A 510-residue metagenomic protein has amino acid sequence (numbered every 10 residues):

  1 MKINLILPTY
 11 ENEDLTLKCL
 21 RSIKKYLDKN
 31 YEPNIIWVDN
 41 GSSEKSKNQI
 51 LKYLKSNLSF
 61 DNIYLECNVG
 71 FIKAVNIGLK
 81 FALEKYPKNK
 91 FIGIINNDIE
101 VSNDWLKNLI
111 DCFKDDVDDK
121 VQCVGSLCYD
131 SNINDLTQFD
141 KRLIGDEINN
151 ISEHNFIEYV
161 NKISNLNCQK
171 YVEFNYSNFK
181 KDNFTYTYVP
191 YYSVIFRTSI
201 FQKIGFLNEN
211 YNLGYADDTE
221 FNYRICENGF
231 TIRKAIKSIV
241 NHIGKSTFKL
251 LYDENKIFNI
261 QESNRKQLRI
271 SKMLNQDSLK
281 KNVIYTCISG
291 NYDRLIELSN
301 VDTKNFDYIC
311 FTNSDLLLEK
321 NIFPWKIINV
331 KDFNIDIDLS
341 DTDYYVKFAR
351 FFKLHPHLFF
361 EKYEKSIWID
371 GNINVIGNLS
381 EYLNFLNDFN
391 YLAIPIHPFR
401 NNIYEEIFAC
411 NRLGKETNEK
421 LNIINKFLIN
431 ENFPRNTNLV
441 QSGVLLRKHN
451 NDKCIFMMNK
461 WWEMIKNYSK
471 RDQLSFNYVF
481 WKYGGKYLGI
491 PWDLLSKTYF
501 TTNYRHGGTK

Functional and structural regions predicted by a protein language model:
M1-K52, Q276-A349, K362, N467-R471 (+2 more regions): N-terminal anchoring/stem segment of glycosyltransferases
K45, I99-C112, I373-N384: Acidic donor-binding/catalytic loop of UDP-sugar-dependent glycosyltransferases, especially processive GT2
L65-K85, Y345-P356: Glycine-rich, basic loop-to-helix element that forms the pyrophosphate-binding segment of sugar-nucleotide handling
K88-E100, K365-N372: Short beta-strand-to-loop acidic/aromatic patch adjacent to the donor-nucleotide binding site
D104-Y159, L386-L392: Conserved donor NDP-sugar-binding/catalytic core segment of glycosyltransferases
Y159-T198, N430-R447: A recurrent flexible, glycine/aromatic-enriched loop bordering the glycosyltransferase active site that acts as
T187-F196, I200-G205, Y211-S238, I465-Y483: A short, conserved alpha-helix in the catalytic core of glycosyltransferases
N212, K234-D253, I490-G508: Active-site donor/metal-binding and catalytic loop motifs of nucleotide-sugar-dependent glycosylation enzymes
